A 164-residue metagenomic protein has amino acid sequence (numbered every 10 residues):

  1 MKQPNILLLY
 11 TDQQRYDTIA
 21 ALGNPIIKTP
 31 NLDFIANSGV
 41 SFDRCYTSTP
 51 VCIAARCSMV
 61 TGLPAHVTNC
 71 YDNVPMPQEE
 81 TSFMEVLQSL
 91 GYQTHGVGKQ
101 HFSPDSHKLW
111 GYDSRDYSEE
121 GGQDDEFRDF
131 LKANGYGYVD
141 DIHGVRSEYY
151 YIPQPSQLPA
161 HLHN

Functional and structural regions predicted by a protein language model:
M1-N164: Formylglycine-dependent sulfatase
